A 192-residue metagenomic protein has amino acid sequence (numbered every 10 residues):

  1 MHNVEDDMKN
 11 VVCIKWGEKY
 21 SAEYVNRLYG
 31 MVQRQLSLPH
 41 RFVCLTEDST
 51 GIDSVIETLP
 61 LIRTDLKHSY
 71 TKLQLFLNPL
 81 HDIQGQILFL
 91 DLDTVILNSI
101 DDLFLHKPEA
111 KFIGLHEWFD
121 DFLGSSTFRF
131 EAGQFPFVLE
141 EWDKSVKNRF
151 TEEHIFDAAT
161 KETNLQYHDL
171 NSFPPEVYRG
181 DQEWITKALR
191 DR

Functional and structural regions predicted by a protein language model:
H2-R192: Glycosyltransferase catalytic domains, chiefly GT-A lineage
